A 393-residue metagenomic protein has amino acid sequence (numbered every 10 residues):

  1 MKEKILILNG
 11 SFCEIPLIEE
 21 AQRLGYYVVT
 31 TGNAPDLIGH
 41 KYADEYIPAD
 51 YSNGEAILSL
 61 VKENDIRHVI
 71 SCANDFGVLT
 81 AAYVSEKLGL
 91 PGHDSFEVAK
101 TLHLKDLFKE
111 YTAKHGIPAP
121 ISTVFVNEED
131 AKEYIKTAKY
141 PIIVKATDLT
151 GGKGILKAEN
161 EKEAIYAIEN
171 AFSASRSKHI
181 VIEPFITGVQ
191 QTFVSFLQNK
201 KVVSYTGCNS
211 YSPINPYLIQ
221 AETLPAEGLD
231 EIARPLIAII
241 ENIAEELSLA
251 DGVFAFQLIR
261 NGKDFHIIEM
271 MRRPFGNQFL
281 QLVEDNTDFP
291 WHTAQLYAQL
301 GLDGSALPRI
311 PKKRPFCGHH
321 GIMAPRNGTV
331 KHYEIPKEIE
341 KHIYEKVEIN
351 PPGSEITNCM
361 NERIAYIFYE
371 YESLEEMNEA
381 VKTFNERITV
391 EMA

Functional and structural regions predicted by a protein language model:
M1-E97, E129, L302, A324 (+2 more regions): ATP-binding N-terminal substructure of ATP-dependent carboxylate-amine bond-forming enzymes
E86-G154: A conserved helix-loop-beta module that forms one wall/lid of the active-site cleft in ATP-utilizing catalytic domains
I155-F265: Internal nucleotide-binding/catalytic subdomain
A158-N160, S195, I322-R326, I367-S373: Short beta-strand-to-loop capping motifs
I182, I343-E348, T389-A393: Conserved short beta-strand edge segments in small beta-sheet-based binding/regulatory domains
P184, G228, I364-E372: Short, well-ordered beta-strand elements within core beta-sheets of diverse protein domains
P235-F256, N261, M271-N327: Active-site "cap" helix and flanking loop/linker of ATP-utilizing ligase/carboxylase catalytic domains
I322-P352: Glycine-rich active-site loop/lid that clamps phosphate-bearing ligands
